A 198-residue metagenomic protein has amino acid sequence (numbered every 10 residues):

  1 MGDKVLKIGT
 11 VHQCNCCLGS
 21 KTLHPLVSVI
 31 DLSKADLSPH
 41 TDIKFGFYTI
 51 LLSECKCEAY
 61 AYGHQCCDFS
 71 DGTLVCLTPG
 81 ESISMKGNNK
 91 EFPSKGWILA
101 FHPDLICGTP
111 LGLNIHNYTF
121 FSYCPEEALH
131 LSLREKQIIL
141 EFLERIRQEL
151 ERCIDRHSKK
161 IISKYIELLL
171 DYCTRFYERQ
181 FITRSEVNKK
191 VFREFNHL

Functional and structural regions predicted by a protein language model:
M1-A61, Q65-D68: Generic protein-terminus/edge-of-domain signal
T49, I138-R145, Y165, L169-Y172: Amphipathic, well-ordered alpha-helical segments in soluble domains
C55, P79-G80, F101-P103: Residues immediately flanking
H64-T78: Short acidic-glycine-tyrosine-enriched beta hairpin
V75, G80-K86, I106-C107: Histidine-centered metal-chelating micro-motifs
N88-E151: A hydrophobic/aromatic-rich effector-binding and dimerization subdomain of bacterial HTH-type transcriptional regulators
H130, C153-I161, T174-L198: Short, Lys/Arg-enriched, Trp-marked, Pro/Gly-tolerant hinge/linker segments that flank
